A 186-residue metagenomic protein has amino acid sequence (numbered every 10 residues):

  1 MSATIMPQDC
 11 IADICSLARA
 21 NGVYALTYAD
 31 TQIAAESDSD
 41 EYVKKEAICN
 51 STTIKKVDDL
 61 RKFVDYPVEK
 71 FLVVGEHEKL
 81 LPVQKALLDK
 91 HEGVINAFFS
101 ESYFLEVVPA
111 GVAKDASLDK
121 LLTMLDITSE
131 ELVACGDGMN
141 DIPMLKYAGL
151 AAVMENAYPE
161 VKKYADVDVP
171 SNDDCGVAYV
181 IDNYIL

Functional and structural regions predicted by a protein language model:
M1-P7, A151: Short gly/ser-rich anion-binding loops that grip negatively charged ligand groups
A3, I11-C135, M139, N156: Conserved acidic, metal-coordinating active-site core of Asp-based, Mg2+-dependent phosphoryl-transfer enzymes
S37-D38, D141, Y164, I181: Short Asp/Glu-rich motifs
L105, P159, C175: Glycine-centered loop/turn positions within well-structured domains that cap or flank conserved ligand/cofactor-binding
L118, T128-N172: Acidic, Mg2+-coordinating phosphoryl-transfer loop and its flanking beta/alpha structural elements, shared across
C175-L186: Short, basic/aromatic-enriched C-terminal tail that caps enzymatic domains
